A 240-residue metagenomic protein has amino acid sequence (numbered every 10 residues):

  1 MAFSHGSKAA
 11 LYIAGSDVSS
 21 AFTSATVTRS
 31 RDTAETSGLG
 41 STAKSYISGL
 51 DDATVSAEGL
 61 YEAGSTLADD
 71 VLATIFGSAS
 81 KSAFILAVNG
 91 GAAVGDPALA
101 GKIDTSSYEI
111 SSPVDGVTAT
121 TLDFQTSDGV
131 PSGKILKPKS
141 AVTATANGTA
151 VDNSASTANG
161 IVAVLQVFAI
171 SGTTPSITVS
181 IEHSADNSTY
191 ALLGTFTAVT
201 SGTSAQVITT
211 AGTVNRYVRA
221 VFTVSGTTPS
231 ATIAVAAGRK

Functional and structural regions predicted by a protein language model:
M1-A63, V94-Q125, V130-I135, K139-A141 (+1 more regions): Solvent-exposed edge beta-strands and adjacent loop segments that serve as assembly or binding interfaces
S16, G91, E182-T189: Change "in extracellular beta-sheet-rich domains … of secreted and cell-surface proteins" to "in beta-sheet-rich domains
E62, T66-S106: Short, acidic/charged, Gly/Pro-enriched secondary-structure junctions
A63-T66, V167-S176, S225-P229: Extended, low-complexity, turn-rich repeat/linker tracts enriched in Gly/Pro/Ser/Thr and Asp/Glu that occur
T120, G133-L136, G226-K240: Edge beta-strands of jelly-roll/beta-sandwich modules across compartments, strongly enriched in secreted/luminal
G160-L165, G212-S230: Noncatalytic modules at the cell exterior or secretory-pathway interfaces, chiefly beta-strand-rich lectin/adhesion
T178-E182, A234: Beta-strand signatures of extracellular beta-sandwich domains
A191-S201: Solvent-exposed serine/threonine-rich low-complexity stretches and specific carbohydrate-binding patches
